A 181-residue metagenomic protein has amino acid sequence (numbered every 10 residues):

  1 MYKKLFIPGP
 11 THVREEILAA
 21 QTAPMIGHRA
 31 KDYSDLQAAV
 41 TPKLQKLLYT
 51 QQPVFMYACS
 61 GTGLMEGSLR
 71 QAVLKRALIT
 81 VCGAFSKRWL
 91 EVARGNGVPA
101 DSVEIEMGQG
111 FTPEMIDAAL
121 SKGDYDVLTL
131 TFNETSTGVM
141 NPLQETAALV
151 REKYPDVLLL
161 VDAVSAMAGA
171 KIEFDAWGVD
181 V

Functional and structural regions predicted by a protein language model:
M1-H28: N-terminal "arm"/small-domain region of PLP-dependent enzymes with the aminotransferase-like
I7, T11, A39, M56 (+1 more regions): Conserved PLP-enzyme active-site core in the AAT-like
A20-G67, R88, V92-N96: Conserved N-terminal alpha-helix of the aminotransferase class I/II PLP-enzyme fold
